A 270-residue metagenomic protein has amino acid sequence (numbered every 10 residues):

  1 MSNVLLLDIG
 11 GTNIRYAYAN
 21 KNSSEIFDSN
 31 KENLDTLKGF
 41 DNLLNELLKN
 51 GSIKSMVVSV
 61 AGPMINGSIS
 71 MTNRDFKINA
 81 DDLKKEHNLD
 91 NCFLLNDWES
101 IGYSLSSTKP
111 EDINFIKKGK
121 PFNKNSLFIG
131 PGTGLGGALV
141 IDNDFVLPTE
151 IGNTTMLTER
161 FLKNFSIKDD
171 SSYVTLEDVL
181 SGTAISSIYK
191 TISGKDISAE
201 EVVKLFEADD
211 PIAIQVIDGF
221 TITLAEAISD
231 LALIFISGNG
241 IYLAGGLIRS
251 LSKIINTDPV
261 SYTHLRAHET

Functional and structural regions predicted by a protein language model:
N3-N42, I151-G152: Short glycine-rich, Thr/Ser-proximal phosphate-binding strand/loop in the N-terminal lobe of ATP-dependent enzymes
V4-D8, S55-V57, S126-G130, Y242: Short glycine-aspartate micro-motif
N13, F235-S261: Glycine-rich phosphate-binding loops at beta-strand->alpha-helix junctions
S29-T36, S171-V179, S186-I241: Adenine-nucleotide phosphate-binding core of ATP-dependent small-molecule kinases
G51-L94, E99, Y103-P110, K253: Short beta-strand-loop/turn "lid" adjacent to the catalytic site in phosphate-handling enzymes
V58-G62, P131-T133, G238-I248: Glycine-rich beta-strand-to-loop/alpha-helix junction loops that act as flexible
K118-P131, L135-L205: Glycine/GP-enriched mid-protein hinge/lid loop-to-helix segment characteristic of carbohydrate kinases
T263-T270: Conserved small/polar residues in nucleotide/adenosyl-binding loops
